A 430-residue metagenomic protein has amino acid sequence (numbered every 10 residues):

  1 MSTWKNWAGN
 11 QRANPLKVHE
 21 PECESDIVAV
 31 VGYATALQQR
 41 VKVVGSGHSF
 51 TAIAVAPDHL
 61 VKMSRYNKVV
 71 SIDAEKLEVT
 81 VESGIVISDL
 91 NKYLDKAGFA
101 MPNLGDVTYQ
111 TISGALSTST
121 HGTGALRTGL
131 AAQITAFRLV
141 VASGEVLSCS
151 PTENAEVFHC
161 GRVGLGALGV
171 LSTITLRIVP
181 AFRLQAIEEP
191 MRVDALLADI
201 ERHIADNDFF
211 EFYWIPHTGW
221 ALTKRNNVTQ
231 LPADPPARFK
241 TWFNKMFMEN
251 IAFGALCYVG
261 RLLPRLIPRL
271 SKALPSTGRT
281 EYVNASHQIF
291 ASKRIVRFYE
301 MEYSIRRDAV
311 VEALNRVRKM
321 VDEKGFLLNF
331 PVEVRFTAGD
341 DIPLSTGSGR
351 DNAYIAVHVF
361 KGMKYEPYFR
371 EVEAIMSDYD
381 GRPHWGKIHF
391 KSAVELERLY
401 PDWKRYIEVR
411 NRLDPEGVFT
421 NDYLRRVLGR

Functional and structural regions predicted by a protein language model:
M1-R430: Noncatalytic alpha-helical scaffold of FAD-dependent oxidoreductases
